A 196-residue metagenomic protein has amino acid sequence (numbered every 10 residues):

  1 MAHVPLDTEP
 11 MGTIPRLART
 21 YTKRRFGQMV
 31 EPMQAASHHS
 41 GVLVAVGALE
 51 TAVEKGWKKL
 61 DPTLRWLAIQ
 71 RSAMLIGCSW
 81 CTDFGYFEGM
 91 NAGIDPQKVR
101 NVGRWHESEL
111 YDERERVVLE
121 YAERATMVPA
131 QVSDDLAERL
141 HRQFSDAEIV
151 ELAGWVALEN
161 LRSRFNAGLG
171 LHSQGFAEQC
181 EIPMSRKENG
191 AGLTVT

Functional and structural regions predicted by a protein language model:
M1-L60, P183-T196: Mobile cap/lid helix-loop segments that border enzyme active or cofactor-binding sites and regulate substrate access
A36, V46, E50, L67-S72 (+4 more regions): Short alpha-helical scaffolding segments that buttress acidic/His motifs in well-ordered protein cores
G41-L43, D83-N101: Iron-sulfur (Fe-S) cluster-binding segments and ferredoxin-like electron-carrier domains, especially [2Fe-2S]
K59-L67: Amphipathic alpha-helical hairpins
A68-E88: Short, thiol/selenol-centered motifs that function as redox-active sites or metal-ligating centers
V102-E113: Acidic/His metal-coordination segments adjacent to aromatic residues that form catalytic metal sites in metalloenzymes
R114-W155: Acidic/histidine-rich alpha-helical segments that form the ligand environment of transition-metal centers
D146-G192: Preference for long, well-ordered alpha-helical segments
